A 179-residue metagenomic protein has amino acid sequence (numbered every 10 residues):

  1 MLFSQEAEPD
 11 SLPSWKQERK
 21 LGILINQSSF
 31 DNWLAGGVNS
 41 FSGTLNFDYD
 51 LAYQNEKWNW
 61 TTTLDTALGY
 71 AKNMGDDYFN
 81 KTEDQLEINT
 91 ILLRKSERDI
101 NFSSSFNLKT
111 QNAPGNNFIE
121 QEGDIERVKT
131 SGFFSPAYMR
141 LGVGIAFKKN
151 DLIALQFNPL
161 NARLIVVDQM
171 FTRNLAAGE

Functional and structural regions predicted by a protein language model:
M1-L12: Cleavable N-terminal export/targeting peptides
S11-Q27, W58-W60: Transmembrane beta-strand segments of Gram-negative outer membrane beta-barrel proteins
R19, I23-I25, L45-Y53, I88-R94 (+2 more regions): Residues on the lipid-exposed face of transmembrane beta-strands in outer-membrane beta-barrel proteins
R19-L21, T62, S104-F106, V143 (+1 more regions): Membrane-embedded beta-strand positions of outer-membrane beta-barrel proteins
I23-S29, N55-K57, T66-K72, F106-P114 (+1 more regions): Transmembrane beta-strands of outer-membrane beta-barrel pores
D31-G37, K72-Y78, G123-S131, G178-E179: Extracellular loop and loop/strand-boundary signature of outer-membrane beta-barrel proteins
N39-L45, T82-L86, S135-M139: Residues that define the transmembrane beta-barrel architecture of outer-membrane proteins
W58-W60, D99-F102, L152-L155: Repeated loop/turn-to-beta-strand initiation elements of outer-membrane beta-barrel proteins
